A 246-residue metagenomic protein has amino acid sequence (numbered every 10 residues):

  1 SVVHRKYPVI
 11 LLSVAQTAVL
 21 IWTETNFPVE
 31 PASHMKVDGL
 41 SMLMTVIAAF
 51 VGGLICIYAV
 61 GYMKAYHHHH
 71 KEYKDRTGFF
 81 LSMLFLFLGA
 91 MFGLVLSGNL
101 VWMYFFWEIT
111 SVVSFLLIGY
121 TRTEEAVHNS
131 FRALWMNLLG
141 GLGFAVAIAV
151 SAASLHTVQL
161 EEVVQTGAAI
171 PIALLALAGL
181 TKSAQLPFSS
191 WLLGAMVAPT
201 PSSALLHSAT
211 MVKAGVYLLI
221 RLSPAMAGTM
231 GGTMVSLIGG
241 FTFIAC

Functional and structural regions predicted by a protein language model:
S1-C246: ...captures the hydrophobic TM-helix bundle architecture rather than a specific catalytic motif, and can also fire on
